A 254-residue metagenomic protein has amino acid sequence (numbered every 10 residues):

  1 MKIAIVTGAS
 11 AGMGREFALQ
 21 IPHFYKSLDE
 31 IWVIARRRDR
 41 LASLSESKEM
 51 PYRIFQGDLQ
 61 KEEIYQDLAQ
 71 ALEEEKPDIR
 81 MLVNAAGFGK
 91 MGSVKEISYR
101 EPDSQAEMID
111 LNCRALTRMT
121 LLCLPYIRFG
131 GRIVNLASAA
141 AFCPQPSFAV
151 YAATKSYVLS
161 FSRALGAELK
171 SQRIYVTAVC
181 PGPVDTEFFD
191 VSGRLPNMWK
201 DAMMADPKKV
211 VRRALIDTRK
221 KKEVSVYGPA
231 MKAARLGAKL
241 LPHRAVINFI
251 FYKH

Functional and structural regions predicted by a protein language model:
S10-A11: Conserved glycine-rich cofactor-binding loop
Y25-S43: Conserved glycine-rich Rossmann-like NAD(P)H-binding loop of the short-chain dehydrogenase/reductase
K48-E63: Rossmann-fold cofactor-recognition segment
G87-A106, S147: Conserved mid-core segment of classical short-chain dehydrogenase/reductases
T120, T154: Active-site helix of classical SDR
S138: Residue(s) in the substrate-gating loop at a strand-loop-helix junction that position the organic substrate next
A178, M198-R235: C-terminal helical subdomain
